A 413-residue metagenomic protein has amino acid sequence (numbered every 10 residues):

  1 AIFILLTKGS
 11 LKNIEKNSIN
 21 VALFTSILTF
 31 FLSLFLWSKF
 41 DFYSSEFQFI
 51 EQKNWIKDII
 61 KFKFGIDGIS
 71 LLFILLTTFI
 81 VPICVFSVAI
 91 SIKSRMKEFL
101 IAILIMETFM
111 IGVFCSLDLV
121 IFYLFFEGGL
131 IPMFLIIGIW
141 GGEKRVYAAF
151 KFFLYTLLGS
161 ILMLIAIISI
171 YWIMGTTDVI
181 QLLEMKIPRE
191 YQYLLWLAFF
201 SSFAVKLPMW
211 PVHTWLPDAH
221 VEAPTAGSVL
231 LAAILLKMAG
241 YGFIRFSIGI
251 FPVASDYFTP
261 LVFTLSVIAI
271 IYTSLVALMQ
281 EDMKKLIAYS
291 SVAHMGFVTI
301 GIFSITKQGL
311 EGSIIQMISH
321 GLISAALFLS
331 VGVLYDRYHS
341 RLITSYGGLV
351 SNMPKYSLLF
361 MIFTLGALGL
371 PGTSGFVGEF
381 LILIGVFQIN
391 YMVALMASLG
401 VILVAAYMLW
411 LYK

Functional and structural regions predicted by a protein language model:
F3-I101: Transmembrane helix-loop-helix hairpins at membrane boundaries of multipass inner-membrane proteins
I83-S91, T108-V120, M133-K413: Hydrophobic transmembrane alpha-helices and their helix-loop junctions in integral membrane proteins
L124: Short, ordered loop/turn segments at secondary-structure junctions
E127: Short phosphate-coordinating micro-motif centered on Lys-Gly-acidic
L130: Short, conserved phosphate-binding/catalytic loop or strand-edge motifs used in phosphoryl-/nucleotidyl-transfer
